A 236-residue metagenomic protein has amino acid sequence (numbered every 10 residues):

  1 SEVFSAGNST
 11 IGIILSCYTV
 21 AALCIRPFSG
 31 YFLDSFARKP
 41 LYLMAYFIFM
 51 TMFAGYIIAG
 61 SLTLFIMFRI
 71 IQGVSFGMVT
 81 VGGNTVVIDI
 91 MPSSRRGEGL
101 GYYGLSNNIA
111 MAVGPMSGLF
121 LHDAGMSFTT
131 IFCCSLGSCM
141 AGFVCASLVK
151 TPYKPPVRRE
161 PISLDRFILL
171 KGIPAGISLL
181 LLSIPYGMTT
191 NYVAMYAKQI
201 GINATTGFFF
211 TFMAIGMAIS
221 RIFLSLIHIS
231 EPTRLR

Functional and structural regions predicted by a protein language model:
T19-P27, M111-A112, A214-I222: Residue-level signature of mid-helix packing/kink "hotspots" within the transmembrane helices of 12-pass Major
C24-G60, H228: Conserved MFS/SLC helix-loop-helix module at the cytosolic interface between two early adjacent transmembrane helices
T63-R69, A175: Short hydrophobic/alpha-helical segments at membrane-entry points of transmembrane helices in Major Facilitator
F68-S106: Cytoplasmic helix-loop-helix junction between adjacent transmembrane helices in 12-TM secondary transporters
L136-P155: C-terminal membrane-cytosol helix-exit motif in multi-pass small-molecule transporters
T151-I177: Juxtamembrane intracellular "pre-TM" segments in multi-pass secondary transporters
P174-F209: Extracytoplasmic gate region of multi-pass secondary transporters
H228-R236: Single conserved hydrophobic/aromatic residue that forms the stacking wall/gate of nucleotide- or nucleobase-binding
